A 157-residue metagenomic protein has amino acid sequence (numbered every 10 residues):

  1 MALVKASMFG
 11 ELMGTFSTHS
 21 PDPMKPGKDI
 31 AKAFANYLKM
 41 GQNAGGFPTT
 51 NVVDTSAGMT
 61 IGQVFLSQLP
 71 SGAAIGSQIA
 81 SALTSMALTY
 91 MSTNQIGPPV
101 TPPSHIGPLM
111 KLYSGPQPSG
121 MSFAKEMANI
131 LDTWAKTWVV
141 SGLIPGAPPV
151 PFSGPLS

Functional and structural regions predicted by a protein language model:
M1-S157: Extracellular "spike/adhesin" assembly and maturation modules and analogous cytosolic coiled-coil scaffolds
